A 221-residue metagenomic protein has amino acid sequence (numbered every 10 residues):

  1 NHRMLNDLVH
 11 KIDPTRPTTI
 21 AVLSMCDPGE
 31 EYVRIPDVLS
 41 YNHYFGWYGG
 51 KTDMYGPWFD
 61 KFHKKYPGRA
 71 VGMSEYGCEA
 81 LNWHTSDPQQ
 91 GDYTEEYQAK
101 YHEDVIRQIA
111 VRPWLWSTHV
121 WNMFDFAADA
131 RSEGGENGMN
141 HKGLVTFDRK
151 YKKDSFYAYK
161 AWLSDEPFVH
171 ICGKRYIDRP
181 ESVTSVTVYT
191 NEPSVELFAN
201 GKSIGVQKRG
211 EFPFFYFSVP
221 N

Functional and structural regions predicted by a protein language model:
N1-R209, F215-N221: Extended substrate-binding grooves/exosites of carbohydrate-active enzymes
